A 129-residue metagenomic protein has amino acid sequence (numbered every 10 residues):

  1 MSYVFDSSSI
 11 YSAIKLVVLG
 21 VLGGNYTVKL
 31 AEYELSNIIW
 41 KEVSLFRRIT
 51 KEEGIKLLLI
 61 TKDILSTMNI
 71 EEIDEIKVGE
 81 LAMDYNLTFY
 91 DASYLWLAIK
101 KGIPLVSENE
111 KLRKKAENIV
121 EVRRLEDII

Functional and structural regions predicted by a protein language model:
M1-V17, L65-S66: Metal-dependent nucleic-acid phosphoesterase active-site entry motif
S9, N37-W40, Y94: Hydrophobic side chains within alpha-helical segments
I14-F46, T67-I70: PIN/NYN-family metal-dependent endoribonuclease catalytic core
T27-V28, E32-E34, L95-I129: Acidic, PIN/NYN-like endoribonuclease modules and their adjacent C-terminal/linker elements
S66-P104, E108-K111: Active-site neighborhoods of divalent-metal-dependent phosphate/nucleic-acid chemistry enzymes
